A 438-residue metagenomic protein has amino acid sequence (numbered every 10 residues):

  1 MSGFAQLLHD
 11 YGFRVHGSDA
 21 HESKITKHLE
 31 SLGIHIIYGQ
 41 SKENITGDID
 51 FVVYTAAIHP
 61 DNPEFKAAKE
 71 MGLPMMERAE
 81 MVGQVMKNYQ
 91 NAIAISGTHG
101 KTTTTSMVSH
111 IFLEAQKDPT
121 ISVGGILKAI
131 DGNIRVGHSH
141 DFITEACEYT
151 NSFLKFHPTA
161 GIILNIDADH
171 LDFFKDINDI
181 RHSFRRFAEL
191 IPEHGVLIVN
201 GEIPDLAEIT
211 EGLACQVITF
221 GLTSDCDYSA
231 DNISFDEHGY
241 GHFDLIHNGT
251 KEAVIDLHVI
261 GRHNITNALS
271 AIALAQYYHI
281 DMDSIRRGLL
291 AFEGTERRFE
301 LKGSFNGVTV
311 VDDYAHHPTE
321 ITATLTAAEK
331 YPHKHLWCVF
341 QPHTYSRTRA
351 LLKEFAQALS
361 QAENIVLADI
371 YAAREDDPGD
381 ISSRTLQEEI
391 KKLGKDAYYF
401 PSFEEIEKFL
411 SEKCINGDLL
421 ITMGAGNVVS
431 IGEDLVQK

Functional and structural regions predicted by a protein language model:
F4-Y11, I162, H238-G239, F243 (+1 more regions): Nucleotide phosphate-binding/pyrophosphate-handling subdomain across enzymes that bind or process nucleotide phosphates
L7, F13, E30, E43-G47 (+4 more regions): Phosphate-binding loop of NTP-binding sites
F13-H28: NAD(P)-binding Rossmann-fold cofactor-contacting core
R14-G17, T120, V366, Y398: Conserved beta-strand positions in the Rossmann-like core of class I SAM-dependent methyltransferases
S18-D19, G39-Q40, M76-G83, S122-G125 (+4 more regions): Beta-strand->loop->alpha-helix junctions that form or flank phosphate-binding loops in nucleotide-handling enzymes
G47-F51, H140, N416-D418: Short acidic/histidine-rich motifs immediately flanking catalytic phosphotransfer sites in two-component signaling
A67-P74, D179, L190-G195, C215 (+2 more regions): P-loop/Walker A phosphate-binding loop and immediately adjacent motor/lid segment at beta-alpha junctions
A356-N416: C-terminal helical cap/extension that packs against the catalytic core of soluble nucleotide-cofactor enzymes
